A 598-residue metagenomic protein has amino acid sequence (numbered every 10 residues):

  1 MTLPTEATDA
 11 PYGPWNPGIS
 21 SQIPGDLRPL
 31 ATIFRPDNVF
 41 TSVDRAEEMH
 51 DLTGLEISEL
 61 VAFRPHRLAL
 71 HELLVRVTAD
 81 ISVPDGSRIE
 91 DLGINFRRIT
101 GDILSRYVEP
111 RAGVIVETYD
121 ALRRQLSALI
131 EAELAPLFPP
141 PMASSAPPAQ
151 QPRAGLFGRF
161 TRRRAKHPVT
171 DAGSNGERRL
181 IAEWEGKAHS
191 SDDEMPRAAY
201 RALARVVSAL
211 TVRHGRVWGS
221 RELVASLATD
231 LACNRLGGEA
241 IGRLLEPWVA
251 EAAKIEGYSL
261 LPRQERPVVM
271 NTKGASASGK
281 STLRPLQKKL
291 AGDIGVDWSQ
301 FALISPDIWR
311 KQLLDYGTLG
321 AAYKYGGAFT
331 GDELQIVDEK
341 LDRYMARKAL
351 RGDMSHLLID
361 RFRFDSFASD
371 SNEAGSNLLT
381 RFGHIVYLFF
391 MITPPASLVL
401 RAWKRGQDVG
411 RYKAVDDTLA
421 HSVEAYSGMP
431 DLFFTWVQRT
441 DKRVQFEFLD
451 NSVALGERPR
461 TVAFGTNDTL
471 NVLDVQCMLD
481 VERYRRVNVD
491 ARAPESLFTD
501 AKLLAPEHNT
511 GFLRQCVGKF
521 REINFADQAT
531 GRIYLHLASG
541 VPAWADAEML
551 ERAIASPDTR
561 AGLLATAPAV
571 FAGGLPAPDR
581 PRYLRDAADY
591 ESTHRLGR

Functional and structural regions predicted by a protein language model:
M1-L245: Long, basic/Gly/Ser/Thr-rich N-terminal segments that mediate initial subcellular attachment or targeting
L3-D37, T41-A62, R361-V409, E457-A501 (+2 more regions): ATP-dependent NMP and nucleoside kinases share a basic, alpha-helical "lid"
A250-Q264: Pre-Walker A adenine-sensing motif
E265-M270, M354-S355: Pre-Walker A (Motif I) flank of P-loop NTPase domains
M270-D293: Glycine-rich phosphate-binding P-loop
V296-S376, K413-D416: Conserved nucleotide-sensing/catalytic segment adjacent to the nucleotide-binding pocket in NTP-handling enzymes
S299-F301, R381-Y387, D441-Q445: Short glycine-/polar-rich loops that comprise or flank the Walker A/P-loop and associated switch/sensor motifs
L400-G597: Conserved GTP-binding G-domain of TRAFAC-class P-loop NTPases and closely related GTPase folds
